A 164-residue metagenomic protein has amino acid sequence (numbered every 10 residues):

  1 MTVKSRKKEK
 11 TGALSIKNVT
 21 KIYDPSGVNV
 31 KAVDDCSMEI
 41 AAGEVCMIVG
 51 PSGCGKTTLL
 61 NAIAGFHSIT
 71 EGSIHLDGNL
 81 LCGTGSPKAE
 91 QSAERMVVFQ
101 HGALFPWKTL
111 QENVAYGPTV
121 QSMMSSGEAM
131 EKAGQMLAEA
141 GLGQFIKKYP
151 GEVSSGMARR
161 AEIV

Functional and structural regions predicted by a protein language model:
M47, V97, A161-V164: ABC ATPase nucleotide-binding domain "signature" region
V49-P51: The feature captures the beta-strand-to-loop junction immediately N-terminal to the Walker
A64: Helix-to-loop junction immediately C-terminal to a conserved catalytic motif
S73-H75, N79-L80: ATP-binding/catalytic-site motifs of ATP-hydrolyzing domains
L80-F99, V120, S126-M130: ABC ATPase NBD coupling module
Q111-V120, M130, G134: Short helical segment in ABC ATPase nucleotide-binding domains corresponding to the A-loop/adjacent helical element
M130, M136-S154: Conserved ABC nucleotide-binding domain
